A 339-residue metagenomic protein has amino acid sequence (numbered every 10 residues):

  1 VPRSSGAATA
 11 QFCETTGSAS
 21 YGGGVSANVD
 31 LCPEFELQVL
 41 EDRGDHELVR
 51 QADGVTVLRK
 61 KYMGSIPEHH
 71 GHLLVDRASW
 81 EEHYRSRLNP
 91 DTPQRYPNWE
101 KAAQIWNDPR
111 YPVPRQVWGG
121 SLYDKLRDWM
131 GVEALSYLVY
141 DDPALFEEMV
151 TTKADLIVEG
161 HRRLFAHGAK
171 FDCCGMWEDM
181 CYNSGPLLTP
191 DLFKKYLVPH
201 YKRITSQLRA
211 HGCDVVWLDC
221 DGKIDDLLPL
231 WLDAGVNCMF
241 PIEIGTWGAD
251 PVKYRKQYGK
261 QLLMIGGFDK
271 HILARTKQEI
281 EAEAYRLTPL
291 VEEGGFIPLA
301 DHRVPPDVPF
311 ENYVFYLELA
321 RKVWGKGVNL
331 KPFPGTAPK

Functional and structural regions predicted by a protein language model:
V1, V49-R50, R59, R77 (+1 more regions): Active-site loop segments of alpha/beta catalytic cores
V1-L37: Segments that shape or occlude catalytic/ligand-binding pockets
V57-G71: Extended Gly/Ser/Thr-rich low-complexity repeat segments, especially those forming or decorating extracellular
E68-L73, A78-W80: Short, helix-capping/interhelical loops that line the mouth of catalytic, cofactor-, or ligand-binding pockets
